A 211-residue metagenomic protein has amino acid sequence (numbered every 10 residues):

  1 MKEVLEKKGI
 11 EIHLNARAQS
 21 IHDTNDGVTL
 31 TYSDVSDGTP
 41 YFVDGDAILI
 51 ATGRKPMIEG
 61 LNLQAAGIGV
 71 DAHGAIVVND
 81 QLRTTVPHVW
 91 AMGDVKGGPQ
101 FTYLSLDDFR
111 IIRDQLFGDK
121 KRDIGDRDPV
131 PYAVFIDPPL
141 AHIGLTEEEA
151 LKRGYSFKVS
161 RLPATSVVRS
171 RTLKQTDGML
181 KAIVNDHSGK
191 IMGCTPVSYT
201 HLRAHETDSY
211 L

Functional and structural regions predicted by a protein language model:
M1-Y41, P99-L106, I112-E149: Rossmann-like dinucleotide-binding cores of NAD(P)H-dependent redox enzymes
K8-I10, P87, Y155: A short helix-to-beta-strand connector/capping loop
E11, G69, S156-K158: Conserved beta-strand segments of alpha/beta enzyme cores
L14-A16, A72, R161: Short loop/edge segments at beta-strand edges and connector loops that shape dinucleotide/nucleotide cofactor-binding
S20, G67, Q81, K181-I183: Short, surface-exposed charged micro-motifs
D26-V28, D46, P87, G178-L180 (+1 more regions): Change "...and in nucleic-acid phosphodiester-cleaving endonucleases..." to "...and in nucleic-acid processing enzymes
Y41-K120, R203, S209: FAD-site-proximal beta/loop scaffold in flavoenzymes
G118, F135-R203, S209: Flexible, glycine-rich terminal cap/loop adjacent to redox cofactors in electron-transfer oxidoreductases
